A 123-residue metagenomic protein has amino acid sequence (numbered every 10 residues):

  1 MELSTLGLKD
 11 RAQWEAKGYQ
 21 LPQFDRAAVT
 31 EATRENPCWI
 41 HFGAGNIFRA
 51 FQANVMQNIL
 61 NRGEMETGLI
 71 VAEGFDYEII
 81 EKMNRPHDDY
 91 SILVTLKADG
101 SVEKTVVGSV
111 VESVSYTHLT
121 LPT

Functional and structural regions predicted by a protein language model:
E2-D10: Helix-enriched interaction subdomains in cytosolic or periplasmic regions, typified by TIR/SEFIR signaling/NADase cores
K9-Y116: An N-terminal structural lobe/cap that precedes and organizes the functional/catalytic core across diverse proteins
T117-T123: Conserved small/polar residues in nucleotide/adenosyl-binding loops
